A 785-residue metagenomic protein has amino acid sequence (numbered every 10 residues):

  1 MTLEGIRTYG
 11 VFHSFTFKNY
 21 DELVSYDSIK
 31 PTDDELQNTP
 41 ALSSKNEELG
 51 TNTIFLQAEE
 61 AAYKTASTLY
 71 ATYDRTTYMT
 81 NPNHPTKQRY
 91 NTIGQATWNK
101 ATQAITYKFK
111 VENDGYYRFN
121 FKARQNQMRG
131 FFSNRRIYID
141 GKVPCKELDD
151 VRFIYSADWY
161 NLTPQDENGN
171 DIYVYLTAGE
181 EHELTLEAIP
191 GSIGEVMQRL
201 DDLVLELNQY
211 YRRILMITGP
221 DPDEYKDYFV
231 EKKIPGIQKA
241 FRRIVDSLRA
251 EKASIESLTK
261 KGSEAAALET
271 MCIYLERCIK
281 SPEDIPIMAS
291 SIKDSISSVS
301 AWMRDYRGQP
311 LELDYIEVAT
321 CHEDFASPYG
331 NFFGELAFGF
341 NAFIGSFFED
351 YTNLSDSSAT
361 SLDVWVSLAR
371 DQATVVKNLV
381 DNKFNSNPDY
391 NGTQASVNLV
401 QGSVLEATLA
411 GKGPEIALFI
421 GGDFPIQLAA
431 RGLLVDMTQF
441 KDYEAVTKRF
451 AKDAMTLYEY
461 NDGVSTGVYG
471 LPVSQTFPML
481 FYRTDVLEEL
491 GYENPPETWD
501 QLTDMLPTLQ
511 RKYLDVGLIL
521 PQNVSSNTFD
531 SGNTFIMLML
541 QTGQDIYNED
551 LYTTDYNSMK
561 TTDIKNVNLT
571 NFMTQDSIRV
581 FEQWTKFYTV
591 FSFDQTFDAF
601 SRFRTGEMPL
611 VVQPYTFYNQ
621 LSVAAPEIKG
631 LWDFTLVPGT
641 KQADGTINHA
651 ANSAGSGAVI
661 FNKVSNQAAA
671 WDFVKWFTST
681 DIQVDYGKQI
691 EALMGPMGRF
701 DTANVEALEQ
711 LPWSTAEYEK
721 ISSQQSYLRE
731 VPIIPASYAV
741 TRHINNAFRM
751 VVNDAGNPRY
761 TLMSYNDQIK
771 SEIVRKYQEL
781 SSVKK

Functional and structural regions predicted by a protein language model:
M1-D314: Extracytoplasmic
G5-R7, A123, A188, M608-P609 (+1 more regions): Bilobed periplasmic-binding protein/Venus flytrap-like ligand-binding cleft at the lobe interface of extracytoplasmic
G115, R199-I426, R759-Y760, S764-K785: Conserved N-terminal structural module of periplasmic/extracytoplasmic solute-binding proteins
F340-S355, G422-M479, T503, T534 (+5 more regions): Hinge/lid segment of periplasmic solute-binding proteins
N382-D453, L457, D485-L490, N494-E497 (+4 more regions): Extracytoplasmic "Venus flytrap"/periplasmic binding protein-like
P507, D550-Q595: Glycine-centered hinge/linker elements that transmit conformational signals in sensory and ligand-binding systems
N533-T534, N557, I578-N666, D672: Extracytoplasmic/periplasmic substrate-binding proteins
T635-G639, K688-M750, Q778-K784: Long, aromatic- and glycine/proline-rich binding clefts that accommodate carbohydrate-like moieties
